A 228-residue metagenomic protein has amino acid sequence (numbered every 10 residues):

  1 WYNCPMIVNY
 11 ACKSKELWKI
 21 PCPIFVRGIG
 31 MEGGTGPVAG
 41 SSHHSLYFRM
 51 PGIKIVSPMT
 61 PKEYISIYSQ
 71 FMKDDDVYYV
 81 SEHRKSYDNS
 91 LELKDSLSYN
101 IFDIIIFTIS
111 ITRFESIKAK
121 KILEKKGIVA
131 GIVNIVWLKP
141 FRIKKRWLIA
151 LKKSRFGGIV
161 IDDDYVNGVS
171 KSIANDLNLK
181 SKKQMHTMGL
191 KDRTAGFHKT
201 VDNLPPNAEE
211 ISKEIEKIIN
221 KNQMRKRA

Functional and structural regions predicted by a protein language model:
W1-F107, T112-E115, A130, D176 (+2 more regions): Conserved thiamine diphosphate
W18-C22, H83-A228: Thiamine diphosphate
